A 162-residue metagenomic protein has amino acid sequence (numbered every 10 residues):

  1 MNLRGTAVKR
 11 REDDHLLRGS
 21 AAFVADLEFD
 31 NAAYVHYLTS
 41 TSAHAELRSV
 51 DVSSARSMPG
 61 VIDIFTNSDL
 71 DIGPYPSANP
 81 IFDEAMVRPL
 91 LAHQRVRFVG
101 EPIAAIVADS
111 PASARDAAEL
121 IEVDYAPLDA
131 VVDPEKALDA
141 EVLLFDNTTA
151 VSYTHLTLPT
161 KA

Functional and structural regions predicted by a protein language model:
M1-A150: Flexible, low-hydrophobicity surface segments
T154-T160: Conserved small/polar residues in nucleotide/adenosyl-binding loops
